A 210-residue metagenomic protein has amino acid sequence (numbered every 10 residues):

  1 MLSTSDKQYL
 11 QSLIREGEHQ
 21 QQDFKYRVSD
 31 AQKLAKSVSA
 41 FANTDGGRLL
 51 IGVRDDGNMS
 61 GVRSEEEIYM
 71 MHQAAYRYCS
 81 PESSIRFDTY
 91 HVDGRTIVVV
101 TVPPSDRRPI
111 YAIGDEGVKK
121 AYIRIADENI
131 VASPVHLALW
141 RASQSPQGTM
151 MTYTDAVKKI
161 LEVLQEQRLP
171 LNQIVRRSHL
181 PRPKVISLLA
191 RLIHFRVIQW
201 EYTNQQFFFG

Functional and structural regions predicted by a protein language model:
M1-G210: Conserved N-terminal catalytic/coupling substructures associated with nucleotide/phosphate chemistry
